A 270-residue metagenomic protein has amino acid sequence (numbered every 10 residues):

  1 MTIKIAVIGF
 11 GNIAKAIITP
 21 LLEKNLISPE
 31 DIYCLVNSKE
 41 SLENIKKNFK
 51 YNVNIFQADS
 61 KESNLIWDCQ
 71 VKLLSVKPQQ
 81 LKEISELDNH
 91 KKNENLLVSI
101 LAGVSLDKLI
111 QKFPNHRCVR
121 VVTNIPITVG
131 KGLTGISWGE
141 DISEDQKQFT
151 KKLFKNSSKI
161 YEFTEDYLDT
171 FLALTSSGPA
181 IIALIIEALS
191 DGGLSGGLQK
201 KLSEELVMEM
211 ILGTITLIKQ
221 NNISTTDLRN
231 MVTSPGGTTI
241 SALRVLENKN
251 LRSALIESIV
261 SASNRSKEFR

Functional and structural regions predicted by a protein language model:
M1-A6: Extreme N-terminal starter segment of soluble prokaryotic enzymes
F10-G11: Glycine-rich Rossmann-fold phosphate-binding loop(s) that bind the pyrophosphate of adenine dinucleotide cofactors
A14-K15: N-terminal Rossmann-fold NAD(P) dinucleotide-binding loop
L21: Aromatic pocket-lining residues of Rossmann-like dinucleotide-binding sites
I32, L42, Q199-V207, L228 (+1 more regions): Small-residue helix-packing motif on alpha-helices
Y33, K39-L42, N48-I136: Rossmann-like NAD(P)(H) cofactor-binding subdomain of soluble oxidoreductases
K108-R117, L133-F171, I181-Q220, R265: Internal alpha-helical scaffold of NAD(P)-dependent oxidoreductase catalytic cores
M208-R270: NAD(P)-dependent Rossmann-like dehydrogenase/reductase catalytic/cofactor-binding core
